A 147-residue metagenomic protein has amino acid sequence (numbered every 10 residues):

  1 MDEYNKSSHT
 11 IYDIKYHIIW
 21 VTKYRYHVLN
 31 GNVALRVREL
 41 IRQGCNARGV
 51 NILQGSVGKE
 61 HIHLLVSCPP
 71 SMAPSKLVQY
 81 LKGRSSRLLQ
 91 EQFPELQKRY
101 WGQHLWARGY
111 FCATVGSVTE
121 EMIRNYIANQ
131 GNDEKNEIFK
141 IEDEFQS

Functional and structural regions predicted by a protein language model:
M1-S147: Basic nucleic-acid-binding interfaces
